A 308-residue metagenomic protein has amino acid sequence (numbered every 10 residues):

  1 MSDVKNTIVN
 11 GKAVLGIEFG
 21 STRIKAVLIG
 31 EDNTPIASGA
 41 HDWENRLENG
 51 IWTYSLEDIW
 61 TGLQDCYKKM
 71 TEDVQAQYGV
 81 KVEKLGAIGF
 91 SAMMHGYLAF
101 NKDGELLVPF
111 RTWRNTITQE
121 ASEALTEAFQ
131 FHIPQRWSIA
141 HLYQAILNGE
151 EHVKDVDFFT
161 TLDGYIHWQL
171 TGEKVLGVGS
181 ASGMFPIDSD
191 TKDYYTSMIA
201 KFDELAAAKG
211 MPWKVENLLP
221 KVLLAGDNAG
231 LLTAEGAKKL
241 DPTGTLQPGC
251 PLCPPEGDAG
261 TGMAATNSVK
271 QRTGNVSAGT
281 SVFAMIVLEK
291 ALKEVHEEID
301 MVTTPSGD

Functional and structural regions predicted by a protein language model:
M1, S21, K25-L28, P35 (+4 more regions): Intrinsic structural disorder
M1-G11: Basic/polar N-terminal segments that are highly enriched at the extreme N-terminus, encompassing both cleavable
N6-T7, I17-G20, G89-S91: Short loop/turn motifs at secondary-structure junctions and domain boundaries
N10, V14, F19-E57, E105-T112 (+1 more regions): Short glycine-rich, Thr/Ser-proximal phosphate-binding strand/loop in the N-terminal lobe of ATP-dependent enzymes
G39-V80, A124, Q130: N-terminal phosphate-binding loop and adjacent alpha-helix
K68-D308: Glycine-rich phosphate-binding/catalytic subdomain of phosphoryl-transfer and nucleotide/sugar-phosphate-processing
